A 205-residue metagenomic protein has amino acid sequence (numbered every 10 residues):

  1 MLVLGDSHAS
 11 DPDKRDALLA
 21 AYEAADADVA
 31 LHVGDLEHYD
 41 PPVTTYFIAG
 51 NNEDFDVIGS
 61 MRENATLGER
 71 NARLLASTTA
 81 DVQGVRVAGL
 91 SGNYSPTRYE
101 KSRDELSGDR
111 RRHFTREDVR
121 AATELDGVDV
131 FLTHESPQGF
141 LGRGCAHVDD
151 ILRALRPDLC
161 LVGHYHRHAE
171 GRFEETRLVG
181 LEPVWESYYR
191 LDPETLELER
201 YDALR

Functional and structural regions predicted by a protein language model:
M1-L2, T79-G89, G127-V130, R172-L178 (+1 more regions): Beta-strand-turn-beta hairpins that frame and shape the catalytic cleft of phosphate-ester-processing enzymes
M1-T44, A121-G127: N-terminal active-site segment of His-dependent metallophosphoesterases
D6, A30, D35, G50 (+4 more regions): Divalent metal-coordination and catalytic microenvironments
S7, I48-R143: Conserved catalytic scaffold of divalent metal-dependent phosphoesterases
S7-P12, H32-G34, E105-R110, G127-V128 (+3 more regions): Catalytic cores of nucleotide-sugar-dependent glycosyltransferases that transfer UDP/GDP/TDP-activated
S10, Y39, D54, P96 (+1 more regions): Flexible, glycine-rich phosphate/dinucleotide-binding loops and adjacent beta-alpha linkers at cofactor/substrate
V43-F55, G59-A65, E69, Q138-D202: Conserved beta-sheet core of the metallophosphoesterase superfamily
